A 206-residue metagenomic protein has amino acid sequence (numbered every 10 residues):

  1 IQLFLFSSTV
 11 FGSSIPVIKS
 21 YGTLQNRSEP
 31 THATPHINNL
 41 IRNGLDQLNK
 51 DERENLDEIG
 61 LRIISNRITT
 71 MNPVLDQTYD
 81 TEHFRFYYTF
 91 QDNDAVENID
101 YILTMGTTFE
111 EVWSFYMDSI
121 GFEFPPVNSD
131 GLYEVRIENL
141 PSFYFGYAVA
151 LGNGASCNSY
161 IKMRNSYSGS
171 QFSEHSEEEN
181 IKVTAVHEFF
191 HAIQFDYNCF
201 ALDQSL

Functional and structural regions predicted by a protein language model:
I1-T9: Bacterial N-terminal signal peptides
L5, I15, T107-E110: Generic detection of intrinsically disordered/low-complexity segments and helix-coil linkers/edges
T9, T34, V149-L151: Intrinsic disorder/low-complexity segments
F11-Y79: N-terminal low-structure segments adjacent to metalloprotease catalytic domains across cellular compartments
S13, D203-L206: Replace "(M1/M4/M9/M12/WLM)" with "(e.g., M1/M4/M8/M9/M12/M26/WLM)" and add "not limited to" to clarify scope
D80-D203: Juxtacatalytic substrate-recognition/specificity segment
